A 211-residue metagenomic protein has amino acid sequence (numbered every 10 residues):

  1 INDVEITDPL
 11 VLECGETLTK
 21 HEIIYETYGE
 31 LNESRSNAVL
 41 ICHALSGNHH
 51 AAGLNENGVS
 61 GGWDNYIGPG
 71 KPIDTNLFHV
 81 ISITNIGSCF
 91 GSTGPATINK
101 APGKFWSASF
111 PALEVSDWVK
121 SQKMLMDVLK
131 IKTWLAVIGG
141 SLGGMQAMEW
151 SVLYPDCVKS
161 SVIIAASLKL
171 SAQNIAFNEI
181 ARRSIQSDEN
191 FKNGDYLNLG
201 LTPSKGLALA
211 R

Functional and structural regions predicted by a protein language model:
I1-A38, N55: Catalytic-loop region of hydrolases
E16-T19, S34, N76, L129-K132 (+1 more regions): Structured loop/turn residues at beta-strand edges in well-structured enzyme cores
E26, E30-N99: N-terminal cap/lid subdomain of alpha/beta-hydrolase-fold enzymes
N65, N85, M124-V128, E149: Residue-level signal for well-ordered alpha-helical scaffold segments within enzymatic catalytic domains
N99-K104, C157-V158: A short alpha->loop->secondary-structure connector
P102-S109, S116-A136, M145: Conserved acidic catalytic loop of the alpha/beta-hydrolase fold
K132-A176: Conserved hydrolase catalytic core segment
C157-V158, I163-R211: Alpha/beta-hydrolase-fold enzymes
